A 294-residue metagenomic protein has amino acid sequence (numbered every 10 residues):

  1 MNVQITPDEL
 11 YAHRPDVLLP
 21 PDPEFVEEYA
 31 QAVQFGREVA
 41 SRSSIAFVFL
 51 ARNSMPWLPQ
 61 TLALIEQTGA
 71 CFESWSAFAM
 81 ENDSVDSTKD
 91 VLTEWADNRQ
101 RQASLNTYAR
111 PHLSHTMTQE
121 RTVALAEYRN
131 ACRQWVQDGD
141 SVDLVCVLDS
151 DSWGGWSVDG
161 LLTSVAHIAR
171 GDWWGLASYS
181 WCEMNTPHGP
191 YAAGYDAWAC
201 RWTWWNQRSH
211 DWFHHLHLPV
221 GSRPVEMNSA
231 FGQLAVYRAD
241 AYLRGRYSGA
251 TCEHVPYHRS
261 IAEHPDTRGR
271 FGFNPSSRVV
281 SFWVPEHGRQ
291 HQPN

Functional and structural regions predicted by a protein language model:
N2-Q67: N-proximal low-complexity "stem/linker" segments adjacent to membrane-targeting elements
V3-L19, H215-N294: C-terminal catalytic/acceptor-binding lobe
S43-I45, T68-F78, Q100-Q102: Short loop->beta transition adjacent to catalytic acidic/histidine clusters or analogous donor-positioning motifs
N53-T61, W95-A96, S152, I168-A169: Catalytic phosphate/metal-binding cores of nucleic-acid and nucleotide-processing enzymes, i.e., regions that mediate
M55, M80-L92, R110-H112: A conserved acidic beta->alpha catalytic loop
V91-V142: Active-site-proximal specificity loops/subdomain of glycosyltransferases
D140-G155: Short beta-strand-to-loop acidic/aromatic patch adjacent to the donor-nucleotide binding site
S152-R246: Conserved catalytic core of nucleotide-sugar-dependent glycosyltransferases
